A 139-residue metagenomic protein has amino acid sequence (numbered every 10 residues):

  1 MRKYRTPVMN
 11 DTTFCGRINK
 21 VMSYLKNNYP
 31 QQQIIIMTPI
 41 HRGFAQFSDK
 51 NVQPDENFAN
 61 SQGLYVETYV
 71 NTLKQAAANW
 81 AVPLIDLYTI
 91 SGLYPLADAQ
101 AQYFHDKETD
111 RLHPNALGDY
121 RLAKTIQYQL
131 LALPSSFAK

Functional and structural regions predicted by a protein language model:
M1-A138: Alpha-helical cap/lid subdomain in secreted, periplasmic, or secretory-pathway luminal O-acyl-processing enzymes
